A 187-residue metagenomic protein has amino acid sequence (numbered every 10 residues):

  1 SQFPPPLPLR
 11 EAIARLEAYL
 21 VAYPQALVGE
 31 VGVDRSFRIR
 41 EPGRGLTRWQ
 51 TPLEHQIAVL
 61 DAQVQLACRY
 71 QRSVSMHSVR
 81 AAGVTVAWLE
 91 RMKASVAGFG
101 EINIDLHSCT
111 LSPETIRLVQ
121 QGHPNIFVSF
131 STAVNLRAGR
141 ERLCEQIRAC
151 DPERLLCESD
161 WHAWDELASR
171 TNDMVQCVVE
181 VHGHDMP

Functional and structural regions predicted by a protein language model:
Q2-G122, W164, D185: Divalent metal-binding pocket/active-site signature
L27, G32-S36, T110-P187: H/E-rich (His + Asp/Glu) clusters that bind or coordinate divalent metals
